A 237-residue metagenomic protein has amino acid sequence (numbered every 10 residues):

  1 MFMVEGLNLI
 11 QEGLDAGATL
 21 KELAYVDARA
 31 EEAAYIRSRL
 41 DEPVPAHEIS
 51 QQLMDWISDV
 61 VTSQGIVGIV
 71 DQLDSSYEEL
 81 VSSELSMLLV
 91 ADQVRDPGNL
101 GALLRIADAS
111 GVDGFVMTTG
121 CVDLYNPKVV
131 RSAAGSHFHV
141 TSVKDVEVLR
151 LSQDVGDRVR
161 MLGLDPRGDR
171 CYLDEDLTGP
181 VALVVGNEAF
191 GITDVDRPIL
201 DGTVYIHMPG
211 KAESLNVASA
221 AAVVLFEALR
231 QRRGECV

Functional and structural regions predicted by a protein language model:
M1-V61: N-terminal positively charged helical leader segments and presequences
G6, R95-A102, L215-A220: Amphipathic alpha-helical repeat scaffolds
D15, D41, S75-G168: RNA substrate-binding interface of SAM-dependent RNA methyltransferases
P45-S50, T141-V143, V204: General small-molecule cofactor/ligand-binding pocket signal
E48, V81-L89, I199-P209: Glycine/charged-rich beta-loop-alpha catalytic/anionic-binding loops adjacent to active sites
G68, I106-S110, C121-H137, D194-V237: Structured adenosyl-cofactor binding patch, chiefly the S-adenosyl-L-methionine
L162-A212, N216: Active-site/ligand-binding-proximal alpha/beta "capping" segment
